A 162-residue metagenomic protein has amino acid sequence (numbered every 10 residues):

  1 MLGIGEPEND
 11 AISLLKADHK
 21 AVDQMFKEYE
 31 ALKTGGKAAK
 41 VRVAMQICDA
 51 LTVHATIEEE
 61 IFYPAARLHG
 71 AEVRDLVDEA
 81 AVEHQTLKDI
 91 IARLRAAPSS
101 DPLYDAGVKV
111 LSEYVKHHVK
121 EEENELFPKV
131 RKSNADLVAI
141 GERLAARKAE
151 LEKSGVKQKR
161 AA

Functional and structural regions predicted by a protein language model:
M1-A162: Small-residue-biased structural context
